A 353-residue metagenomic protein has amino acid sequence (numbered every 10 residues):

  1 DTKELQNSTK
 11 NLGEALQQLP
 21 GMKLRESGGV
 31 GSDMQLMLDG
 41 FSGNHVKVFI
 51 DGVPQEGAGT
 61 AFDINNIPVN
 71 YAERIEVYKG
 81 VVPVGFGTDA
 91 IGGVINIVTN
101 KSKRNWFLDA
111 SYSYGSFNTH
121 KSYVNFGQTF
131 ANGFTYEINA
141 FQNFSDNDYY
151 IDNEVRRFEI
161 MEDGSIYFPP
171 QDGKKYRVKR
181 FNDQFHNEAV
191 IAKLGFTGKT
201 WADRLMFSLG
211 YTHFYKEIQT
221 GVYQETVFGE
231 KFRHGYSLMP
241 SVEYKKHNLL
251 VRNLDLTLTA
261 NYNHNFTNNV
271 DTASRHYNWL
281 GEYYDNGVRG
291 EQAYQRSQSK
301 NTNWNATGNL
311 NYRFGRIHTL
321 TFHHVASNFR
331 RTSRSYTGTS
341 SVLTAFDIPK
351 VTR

Functional and structural regions predicted by a protein language model:
D1-T9, Q35-F41, Y112-Y114: Short, polar/charged loop or turn motifs at beta-strand boundaries
G13-P54: Extracytoplasmic beta-strand/coil segments of soluble accessory domains associated with Gram-negative outer-membrane
V53-G80: Short acidic/polar hinge/loop motifs at secondary-structure boundaries that mediate gating or recognition
G57-A58, Y71-E73, V84-N96, K101-E154 (+3 more regions): Outer-membrane beta-barrel translocator/receptor signature
G59, F107-Y112, Y176-R180, Y223-F232 (+2 more regions): Extracellular loop and loop/strand-boundary signature of outer-membrane beta-barrel proteins
R104, S113, F130-Y223: Periplasmic-side early beta-strands and strand-to-turn transitions of outer-membrane beta-barrels
V124-N125, Y149-R157, E217-T226, N268-Y277 (+1 more regions): Outer-membrane beta-barrel translocator domains and adjoining extracellular loop/strand segments of Gram-negative
I191, G195-H213, R233-R353: Face-selective signature of the C-terminal outer-membrane beta-barrel domain
